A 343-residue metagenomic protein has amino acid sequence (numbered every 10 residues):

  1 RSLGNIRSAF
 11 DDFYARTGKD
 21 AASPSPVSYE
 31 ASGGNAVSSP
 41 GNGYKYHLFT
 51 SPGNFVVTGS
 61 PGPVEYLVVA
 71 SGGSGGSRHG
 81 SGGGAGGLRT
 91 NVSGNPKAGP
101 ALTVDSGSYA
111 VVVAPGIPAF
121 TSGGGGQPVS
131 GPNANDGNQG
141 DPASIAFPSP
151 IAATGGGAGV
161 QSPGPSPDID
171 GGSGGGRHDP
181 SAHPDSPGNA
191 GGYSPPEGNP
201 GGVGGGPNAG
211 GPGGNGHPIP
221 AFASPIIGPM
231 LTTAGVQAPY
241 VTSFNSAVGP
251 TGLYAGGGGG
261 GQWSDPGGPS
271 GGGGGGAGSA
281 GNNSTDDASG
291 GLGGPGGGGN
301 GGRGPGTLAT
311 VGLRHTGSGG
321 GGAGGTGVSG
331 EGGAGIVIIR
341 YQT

Functional and structural regions predicted by a protein language model:
R1-Y14, G18-T343: Low-complexity, glycine/proline-biased repetitive segments and flexible coils/loops
